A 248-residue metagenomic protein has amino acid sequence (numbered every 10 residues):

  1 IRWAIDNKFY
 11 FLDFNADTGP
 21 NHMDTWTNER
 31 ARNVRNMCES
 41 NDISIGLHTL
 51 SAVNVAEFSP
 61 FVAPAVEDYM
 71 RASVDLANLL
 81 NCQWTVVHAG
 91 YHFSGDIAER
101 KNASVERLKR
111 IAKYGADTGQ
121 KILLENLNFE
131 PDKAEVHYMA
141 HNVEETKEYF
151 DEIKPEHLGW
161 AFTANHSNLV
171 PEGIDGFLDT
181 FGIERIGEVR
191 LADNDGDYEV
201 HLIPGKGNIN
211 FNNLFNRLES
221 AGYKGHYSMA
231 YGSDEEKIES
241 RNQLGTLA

Functional and structural regions predicted by a protein language model:
I1-C82, A116, D151, P155 (+4 more regions): N-terminal pre-domain/capping segments
I1-D6, N81, A134, V143-A248: Histidine-acidic metal/acid-base catalytic patches
L12-F14, I45-T49, T85-V87, I122-L124 (+3 more regions): Hydrophobic faces of well-ordered beta-strands that scaffold small-molecule active sites in alpha/beta enzyme cores
A16-T18, T49-V53, A89-F93, N126-E130 (+3 more regions): Active-site-proximal loop/turn and secondary-structure-junction residues that shape catalytic pockets, frequently
N21, P60-P64, V136, V200-K206: Short glycine-enriched, charge-decorated loop/helix-capping segments at active-site entrances that position
M23, A56, D96, K133 (+2 more regions): Generic domain-boundary/flexible-linker signal
E29-R30, A63, N102, A140-H141 (+2 more regions): Glycine-rich, phosphate-binding/catalytic loops in enzymes
E39-I43, V55-G159, L169: Active-site acidic/histidine proton-transfer and metal-coordination neighborhood in alpha/beta enzyme cores
